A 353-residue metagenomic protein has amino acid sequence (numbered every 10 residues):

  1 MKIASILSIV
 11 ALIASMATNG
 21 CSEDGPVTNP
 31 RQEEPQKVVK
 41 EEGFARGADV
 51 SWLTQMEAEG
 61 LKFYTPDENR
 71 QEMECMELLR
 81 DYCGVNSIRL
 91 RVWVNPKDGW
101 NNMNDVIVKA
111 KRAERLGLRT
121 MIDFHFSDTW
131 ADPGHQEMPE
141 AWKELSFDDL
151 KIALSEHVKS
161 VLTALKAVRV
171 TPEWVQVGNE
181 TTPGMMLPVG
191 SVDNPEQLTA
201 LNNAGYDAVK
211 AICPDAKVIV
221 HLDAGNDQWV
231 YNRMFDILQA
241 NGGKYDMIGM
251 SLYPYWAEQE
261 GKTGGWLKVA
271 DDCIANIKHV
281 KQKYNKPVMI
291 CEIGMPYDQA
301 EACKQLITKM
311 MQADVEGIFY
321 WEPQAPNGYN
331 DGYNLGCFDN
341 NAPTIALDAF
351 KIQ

Functional and structural regions predicted by a protein language model:
L7-A17: Bacterial N-terminal signal peptides
S15-K40: Bacterial Sec-dependent N-terminal signal peptides
V38-R119, H125-L154, S160, Q176 (+1 more regions): N-terminal substrate-binding region of glycoside hydrolase catalytic domains
V39-E42, M73-G84, V108-R119, T163-V170 (+4 more regions): Acidic (Asp/Glu)-rich catalytic clusters
R46-V50, N86-L90, T120-F124, E173-V177 (+4 more regions): Hydrophobic faces of well-ordered beta-strands that scaffold small-molecule active sites in alpha/beta enzyme cores
V50-L53, W93-N95, H125-T129, V177-T182 (+4 more regions): Active-site beta-loop-alpha junctions enriched in small/polar residues
A58-Y64, K268, H279, Y297-Q353: Aromatic-rich peripheral "rim/lid" segments of glycoside hydrolase catalytic domains that contact and position glycan
N102-D105, D132-Y245, A257-A275, Q299-I307 (+1 more regions): Active-site cleft segment of glycoside hydrolase catalytic domains centered on the general acid/base Glu
